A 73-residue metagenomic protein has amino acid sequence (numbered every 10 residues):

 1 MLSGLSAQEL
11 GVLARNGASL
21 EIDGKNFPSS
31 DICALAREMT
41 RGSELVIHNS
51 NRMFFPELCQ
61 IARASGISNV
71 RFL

Functional and structural regions predicted by a protein language model:
M1-L73: General marker for long, soluble alpha-helical cores
